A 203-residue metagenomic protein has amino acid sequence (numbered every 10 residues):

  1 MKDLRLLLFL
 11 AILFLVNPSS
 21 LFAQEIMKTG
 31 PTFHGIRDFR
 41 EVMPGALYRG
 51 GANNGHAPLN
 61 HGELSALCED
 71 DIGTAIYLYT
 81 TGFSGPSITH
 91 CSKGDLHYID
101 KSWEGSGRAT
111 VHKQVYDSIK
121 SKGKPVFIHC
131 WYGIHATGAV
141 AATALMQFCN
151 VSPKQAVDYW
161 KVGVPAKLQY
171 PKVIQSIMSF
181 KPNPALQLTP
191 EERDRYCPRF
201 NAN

Functional and structural regions predicted by a protein language model:
M1-L8: Bacterial N-terminal signal peptides that target proteins for export
L8-P18: Bacterial N-terminal signal peptides
L21-F127, A139-N203: Cys-dependent protein tyrosine phosphatase-like superfamily
C130: Short cysteine clusters
G133: Substrate/cofactor-recognition hotspot
A136: Active-site environment of divalent metal-dependent phosphoester hydrolases
